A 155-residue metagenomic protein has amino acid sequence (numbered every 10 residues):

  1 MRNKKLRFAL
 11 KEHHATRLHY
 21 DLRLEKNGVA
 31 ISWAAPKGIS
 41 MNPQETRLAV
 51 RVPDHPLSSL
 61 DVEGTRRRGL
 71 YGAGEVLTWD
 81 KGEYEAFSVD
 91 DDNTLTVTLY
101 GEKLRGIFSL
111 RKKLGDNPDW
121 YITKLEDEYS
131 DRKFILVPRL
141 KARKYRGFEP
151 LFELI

Functional and structural regions predicted by a protein language model:
M1-I155: A charge-rich, low-complexity, intrinsically flexible signal that marks solvent-exposed coils, linkers, repeats
